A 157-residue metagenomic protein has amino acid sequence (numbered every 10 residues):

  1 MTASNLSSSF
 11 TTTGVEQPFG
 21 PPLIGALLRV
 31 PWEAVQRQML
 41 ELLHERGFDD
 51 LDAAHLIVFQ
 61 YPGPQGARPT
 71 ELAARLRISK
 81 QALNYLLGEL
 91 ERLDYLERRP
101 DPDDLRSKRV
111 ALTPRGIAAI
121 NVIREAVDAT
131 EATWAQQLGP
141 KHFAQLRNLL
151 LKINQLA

Functional and structural regions predicted by a protein language model:
M1-D50: N-terminal leader segment of winged-helix/HTH proteins
S7-T11, E41, G88-L151: Charged, amphipathic alpha-helical coiled-coil/dimerization segments
L27, H55-Y61, R75, A82 (+4 more regions): Residue-level recognition of specific faces of alpha-helices
W32, Q60-P64, R124: Short, locally clustered residues in the helix-turn-helix/winged-helix DNA-binding domain
R37-S79: N-terminal helix-turn-helix DNA-binding core of bacterial DNA-binding proteins
R68-T70, Q81, G88, K108: Residues within helix-turn-helix
